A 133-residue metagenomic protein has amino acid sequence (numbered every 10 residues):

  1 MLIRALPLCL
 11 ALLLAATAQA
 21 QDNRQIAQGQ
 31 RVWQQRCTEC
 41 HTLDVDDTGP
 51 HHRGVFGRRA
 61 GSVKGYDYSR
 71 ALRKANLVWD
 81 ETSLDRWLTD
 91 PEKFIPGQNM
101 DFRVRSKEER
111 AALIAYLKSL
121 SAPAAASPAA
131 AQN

Functional and structural regions predicted by a protein language model:
M1-I3: N-terminal secretory signal peptides that target proteins for export/translocation
A5-A15: Bacterial N-terminal signal peptides
L14-W33, A130-N133: Electrostatic cytochrome c docking/interface patches
N23-V45, H52: Sequence/structural segment immediately N-terminal to covalent heme-attachment motifs in c-type and related
A27, R31, D46, V78 (+1 more regions): Soluble non-cytosolic domains of exported or imported proteins
R53-R59: Short cysteine/histidine-rich metal-coordination sites, predominantly Zn2+-binding motifs
G65-D85: Short Fe-S-cluster ligation motifs
D80-P128: C-terminal capping alpha-helices of c-type cytochrome domains
